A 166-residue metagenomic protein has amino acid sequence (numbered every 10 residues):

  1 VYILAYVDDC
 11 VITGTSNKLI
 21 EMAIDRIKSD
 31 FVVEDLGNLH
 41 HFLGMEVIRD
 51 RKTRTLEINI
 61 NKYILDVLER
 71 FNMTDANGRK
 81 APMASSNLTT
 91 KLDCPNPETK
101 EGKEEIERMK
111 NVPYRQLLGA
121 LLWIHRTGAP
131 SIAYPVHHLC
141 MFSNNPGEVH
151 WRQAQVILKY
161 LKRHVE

Functional and structural regions predicted by a protein language model:
V1-E166: Long, low-complexity, charge-biased intrinsically disordered regions
